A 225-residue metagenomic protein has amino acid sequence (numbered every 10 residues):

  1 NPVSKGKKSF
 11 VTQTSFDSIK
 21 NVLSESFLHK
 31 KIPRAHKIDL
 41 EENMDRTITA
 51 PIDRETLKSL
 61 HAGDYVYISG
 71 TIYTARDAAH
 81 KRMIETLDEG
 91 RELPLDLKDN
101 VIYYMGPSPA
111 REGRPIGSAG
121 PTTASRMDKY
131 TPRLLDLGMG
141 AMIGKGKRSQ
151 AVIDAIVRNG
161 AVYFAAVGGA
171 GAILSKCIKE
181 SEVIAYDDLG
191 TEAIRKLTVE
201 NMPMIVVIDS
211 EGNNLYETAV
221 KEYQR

Functional and structural regions predicted by a protein language model:
N1-F16: Extreme N-terminal basic, low-complexity initiation segments that serve as generic localization/processing leaders
M44-I52: Short, structured beta-strand/loop micro-motifs enriched in basic residues and often containing a Trp
R54-S59: Short, surface-exposed secondary-structure edge patches
T74-A75, A79-M202: Feature captures the catalytic cores and cofactor-binding loops of soluble hydro-lyases/lyases that act on carboxylate
T131, V207-R225: Active-site/ligand-binding-proximal alpha/beta "capping" segment
